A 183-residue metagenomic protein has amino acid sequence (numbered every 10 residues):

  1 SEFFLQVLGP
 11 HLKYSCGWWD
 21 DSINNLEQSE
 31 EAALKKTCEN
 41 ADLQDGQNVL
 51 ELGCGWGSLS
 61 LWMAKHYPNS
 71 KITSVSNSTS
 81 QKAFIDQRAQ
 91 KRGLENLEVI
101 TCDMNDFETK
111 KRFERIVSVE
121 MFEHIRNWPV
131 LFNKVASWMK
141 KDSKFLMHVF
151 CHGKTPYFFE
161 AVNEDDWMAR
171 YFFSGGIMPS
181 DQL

Functional and structural regions predicted by a protein language model:
S1-N40: Conserved Class I S-adenosyl-L-methionine-dependent methyltransferase catalytic core
G46-G55: Conserved class I S-adenosyl-L-methionine
W56-P68: Conserved SAM-binding loop of SAM-dependent methyltransferases across substrates and taxa, primarily the Class I
K91-M104: Conserved SAM-binding strand-loop segment of SAM-dependent methyltransferases
N105-I116: A short acidic, Gly/Pro-enriched loop at the edge of an enzyme's catalytic core that lines a small-molecule cofactor
P129-D142: A short glycine-rich, Lys/Arg-flanked "PGG" loop and its adjoining helix->strand segment in the class I
D142-F150: Conserved beta-strand signature within the Rossmann-like core of class I S-adenosyl-L-methionine
H152-S174: Short, glycine-/aromatic-enriched active-site segment of Class I SAM-dependent methyltransferases
